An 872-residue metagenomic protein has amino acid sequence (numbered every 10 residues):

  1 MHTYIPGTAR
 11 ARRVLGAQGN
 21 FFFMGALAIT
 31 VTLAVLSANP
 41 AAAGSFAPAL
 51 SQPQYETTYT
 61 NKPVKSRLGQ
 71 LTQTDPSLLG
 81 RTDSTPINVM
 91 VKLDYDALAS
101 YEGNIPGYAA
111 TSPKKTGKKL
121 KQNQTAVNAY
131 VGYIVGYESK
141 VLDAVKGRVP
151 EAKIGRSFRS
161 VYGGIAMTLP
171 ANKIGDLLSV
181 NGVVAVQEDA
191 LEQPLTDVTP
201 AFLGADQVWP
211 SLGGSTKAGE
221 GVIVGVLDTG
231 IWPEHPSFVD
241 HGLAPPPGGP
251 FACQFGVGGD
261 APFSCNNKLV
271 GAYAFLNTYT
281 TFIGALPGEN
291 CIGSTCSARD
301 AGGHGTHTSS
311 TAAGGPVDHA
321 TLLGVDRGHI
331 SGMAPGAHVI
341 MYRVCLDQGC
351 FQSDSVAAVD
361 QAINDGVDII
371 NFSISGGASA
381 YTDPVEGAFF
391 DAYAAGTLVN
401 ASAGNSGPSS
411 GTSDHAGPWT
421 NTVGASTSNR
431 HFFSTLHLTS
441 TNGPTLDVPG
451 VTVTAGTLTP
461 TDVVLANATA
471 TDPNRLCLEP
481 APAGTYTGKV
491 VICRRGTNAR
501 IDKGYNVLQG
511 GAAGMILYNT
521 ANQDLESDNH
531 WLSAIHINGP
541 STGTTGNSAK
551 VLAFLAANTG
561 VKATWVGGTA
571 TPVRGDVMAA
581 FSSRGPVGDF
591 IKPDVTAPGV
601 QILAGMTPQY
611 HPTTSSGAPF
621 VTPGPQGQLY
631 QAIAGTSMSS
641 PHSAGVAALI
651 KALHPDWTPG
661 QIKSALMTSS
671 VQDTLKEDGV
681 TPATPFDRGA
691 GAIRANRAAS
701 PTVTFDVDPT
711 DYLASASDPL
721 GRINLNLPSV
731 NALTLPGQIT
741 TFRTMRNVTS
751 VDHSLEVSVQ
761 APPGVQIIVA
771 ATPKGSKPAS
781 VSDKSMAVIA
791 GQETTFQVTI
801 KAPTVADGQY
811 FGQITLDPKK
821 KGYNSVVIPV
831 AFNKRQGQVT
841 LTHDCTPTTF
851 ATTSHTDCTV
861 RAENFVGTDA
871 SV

Functional and structural regions predicted by a protein language model:
G44-K62, K121, K153-Y162, G175-I223 (+6 more regions): Protease zymogen maturation seam
F46, L78-P86, Y101-G103, S179 (+12 more regions): Subtilisin-like serine protease catalytic core
A49-L195: Inhibitory N-terminal propeptides of secreted protease zymogens
L78-L79, D326-I330, E526-F554, V595-A597 (+3 more regions): C-terminal subdomain of the subtilisin-like protease fold in secreted/lumenal serine endopeptidases
K92, A357, I374, G404 (+6 more regions): Secreted peptidase-domain scaffold signal
N172, A218-E220, E234, I292 (+5 more regions): Substrate-binding/access-modulating region of protease and related hydrolase catalytic domains
S309-A313, V317, V344, R500-W531 (+4 more regions): Hydrolase catalytic cores
P803-G837: Terminal connector regions
